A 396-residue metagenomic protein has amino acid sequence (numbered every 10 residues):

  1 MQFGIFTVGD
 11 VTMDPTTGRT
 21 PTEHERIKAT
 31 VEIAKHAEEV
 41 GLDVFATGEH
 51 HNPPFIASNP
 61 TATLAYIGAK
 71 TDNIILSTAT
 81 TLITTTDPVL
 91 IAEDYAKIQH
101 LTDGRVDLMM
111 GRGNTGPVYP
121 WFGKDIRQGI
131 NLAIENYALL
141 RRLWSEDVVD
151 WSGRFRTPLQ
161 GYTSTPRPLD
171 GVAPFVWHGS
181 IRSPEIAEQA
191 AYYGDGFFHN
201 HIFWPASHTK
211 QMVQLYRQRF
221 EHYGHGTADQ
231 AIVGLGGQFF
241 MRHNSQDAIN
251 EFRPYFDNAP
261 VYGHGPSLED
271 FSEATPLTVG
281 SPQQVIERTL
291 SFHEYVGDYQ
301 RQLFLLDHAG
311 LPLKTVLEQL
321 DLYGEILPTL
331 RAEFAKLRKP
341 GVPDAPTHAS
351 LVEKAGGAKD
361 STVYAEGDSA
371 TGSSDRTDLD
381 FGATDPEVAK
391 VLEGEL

Functional and structural regions predicted by a protein language model:
M1-I75, A173, V342-A345: N-terminal beta1-alpha1-beta2 module of alpha/beta enzyme domains
M1-T20, T115-V118, P158-V172, H264-A274 (+1 more regions): N-terminal small/glycine-rich loop or linker at the start of catalytic domains across soluble metabolic enzymes
F3, G41, E49, I67 (+7 more regions): Conserved, mostly hydrophobic/aromatic
I5, I130-S164, S207-Q300, R331-G356: An alpha-helical appendage that flanks or caps ligand/catalytic pockets
D14-I27, T81-V89, V172-R182, A274-S281: Active-site mouth loops of central-metabolism enzymes
T16, D87-D195, K210, Q214 (+3 more regions): Internal, glycine-rich beta/alpha segment that forms the wall or movable "lid" of small-molecule/cofactor binding
V44-Y66, L82, N114, H201-W204 (+1 more regions): Glycine-rich, proline-tolerant flexible connector loops at the mouths of alpha/beta enzymes
T347-L396: Mixed-charge, low-complexity intrinsically disordered regions enriched for alternating acidic
